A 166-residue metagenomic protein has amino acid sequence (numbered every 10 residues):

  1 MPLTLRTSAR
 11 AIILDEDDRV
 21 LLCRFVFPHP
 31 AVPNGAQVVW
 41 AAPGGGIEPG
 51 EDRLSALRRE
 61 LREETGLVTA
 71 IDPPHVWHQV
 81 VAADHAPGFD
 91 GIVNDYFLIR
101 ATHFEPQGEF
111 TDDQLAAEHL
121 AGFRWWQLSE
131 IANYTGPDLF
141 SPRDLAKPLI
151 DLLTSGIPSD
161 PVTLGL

Functional and structural regions predicted by a protein language model:
M1-A41, L54: N-terminal strand-loop-strand
R6, G35-A42, A70, D90-N94 (+1 more regions): Short connector loops at helix/strand junctions that flank enzyme active sites, especially segments positioning acidic
I13, L98-R100, R124-Q127: Short, well-ordered beta-strand micro-motif
C23, G50, I131-Y134: Residues that scaffold the ATP/ADP-binding catalytic core of kinase and kinase-like folds
V38-W40, P106-L166: Nudix hydrolase/Nudix homology domain
A42-V76: The catalytic Nudix box helix
I47, T69, A101, L128-I131: Hydrophobic pocket-lining residues within nucleotide cofactor-binding pockets
G66-D112: Active-site segment of metal-dependent pyrophosphate-handling enzymes, primarily the Nudix hydrolase catalytic core
